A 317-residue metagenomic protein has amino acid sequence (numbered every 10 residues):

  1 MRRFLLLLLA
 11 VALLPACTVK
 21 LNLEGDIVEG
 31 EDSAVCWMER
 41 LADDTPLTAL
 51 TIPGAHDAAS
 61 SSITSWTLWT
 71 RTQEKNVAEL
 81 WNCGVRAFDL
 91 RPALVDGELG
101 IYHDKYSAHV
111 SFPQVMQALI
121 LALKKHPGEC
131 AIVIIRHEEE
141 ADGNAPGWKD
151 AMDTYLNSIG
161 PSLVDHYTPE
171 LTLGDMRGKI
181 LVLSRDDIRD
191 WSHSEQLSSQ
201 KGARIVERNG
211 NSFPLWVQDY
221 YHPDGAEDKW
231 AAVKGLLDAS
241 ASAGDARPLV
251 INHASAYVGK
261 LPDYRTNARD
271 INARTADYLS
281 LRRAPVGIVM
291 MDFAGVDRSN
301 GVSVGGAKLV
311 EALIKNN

Functional and structural regions predicted by a protein language model:
M1-F4: Positively charged n-region of N-terminal signal peptides that target proteins for export
L6-P15: Bacterial N-terminal signal peptides
C17-C83, D96-K125, C130, V250-N317: Long, acidic (Asp/Glu-rich), low-complexity accessory segments flanking structured domains
L80, R91, V133, V182 (+1 more regions): Conserved, mostly hydrophobic/aromatic
V85, L90-L99, D142: Aromatic-lined carbohydrate-binding surfaces of glycoside hydrolases
L94, P127-D142: Active-site groove signature of glycoside hydrolases
H137-E139, R185-R189, M291-R298: Short, flexible beta-strand-to-coil junctions
S158-R283: Surface-exposed substrate-engagement region within the catalytic domains of secreted or surface-exposed extracellular
